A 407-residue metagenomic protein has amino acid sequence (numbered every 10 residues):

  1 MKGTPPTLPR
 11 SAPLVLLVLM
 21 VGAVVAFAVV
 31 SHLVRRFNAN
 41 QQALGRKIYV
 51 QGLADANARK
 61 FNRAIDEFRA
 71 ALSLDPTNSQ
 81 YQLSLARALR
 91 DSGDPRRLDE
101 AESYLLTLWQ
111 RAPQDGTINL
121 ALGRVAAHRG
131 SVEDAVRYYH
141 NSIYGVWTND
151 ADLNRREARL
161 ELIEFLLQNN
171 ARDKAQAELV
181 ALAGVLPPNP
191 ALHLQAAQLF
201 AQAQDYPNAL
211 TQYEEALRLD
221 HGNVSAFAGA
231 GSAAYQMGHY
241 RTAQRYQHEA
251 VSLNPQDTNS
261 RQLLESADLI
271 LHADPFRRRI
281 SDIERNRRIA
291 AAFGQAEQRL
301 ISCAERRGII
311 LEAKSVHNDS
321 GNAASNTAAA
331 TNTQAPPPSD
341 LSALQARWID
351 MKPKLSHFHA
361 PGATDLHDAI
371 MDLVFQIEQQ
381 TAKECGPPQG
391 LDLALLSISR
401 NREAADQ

Functional and structural regions predicted by a protein language model:
Q41-L74, S84-R96, E161-Q168, Q195: Alpha-helical segment of the N-proximal tetratricopeptide repeat
N57, D91-D94, H128, E161-Q168 (+3 more regions): Register position in tetratricopeptide repeats
R59-D66, G93-T107, G130-N141, N169-E178 (+2 more regions): Structural signature of tandem alpha-helical TPR/SEL1-like repeats, specifically the intra-repeat loop/turn
L72-S73, L106-Q110, N141-Y144, V180-G184 (+2 more regions): Conserved structural position within tetratricopeptide repeats
Y81, I118, A151-D152, A158 (+3 more regions): TPR alpha-solenoid repeat register
